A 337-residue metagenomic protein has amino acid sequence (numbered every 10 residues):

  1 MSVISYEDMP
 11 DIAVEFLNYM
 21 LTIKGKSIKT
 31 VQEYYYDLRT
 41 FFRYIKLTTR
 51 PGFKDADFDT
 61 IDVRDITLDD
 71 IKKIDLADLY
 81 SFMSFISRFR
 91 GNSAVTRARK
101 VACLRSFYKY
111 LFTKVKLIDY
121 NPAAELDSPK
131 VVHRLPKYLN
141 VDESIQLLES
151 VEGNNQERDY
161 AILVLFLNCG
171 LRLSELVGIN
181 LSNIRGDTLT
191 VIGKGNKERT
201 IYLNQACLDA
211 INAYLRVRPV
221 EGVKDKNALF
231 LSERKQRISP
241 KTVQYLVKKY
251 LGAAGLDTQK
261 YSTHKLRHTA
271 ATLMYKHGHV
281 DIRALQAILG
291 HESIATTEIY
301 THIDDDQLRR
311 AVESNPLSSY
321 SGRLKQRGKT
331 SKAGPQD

Functional and structural regions predicted by a protein language model:
M1-D337: Conserved catalytic core of the tyrosine transesterase superfamily
